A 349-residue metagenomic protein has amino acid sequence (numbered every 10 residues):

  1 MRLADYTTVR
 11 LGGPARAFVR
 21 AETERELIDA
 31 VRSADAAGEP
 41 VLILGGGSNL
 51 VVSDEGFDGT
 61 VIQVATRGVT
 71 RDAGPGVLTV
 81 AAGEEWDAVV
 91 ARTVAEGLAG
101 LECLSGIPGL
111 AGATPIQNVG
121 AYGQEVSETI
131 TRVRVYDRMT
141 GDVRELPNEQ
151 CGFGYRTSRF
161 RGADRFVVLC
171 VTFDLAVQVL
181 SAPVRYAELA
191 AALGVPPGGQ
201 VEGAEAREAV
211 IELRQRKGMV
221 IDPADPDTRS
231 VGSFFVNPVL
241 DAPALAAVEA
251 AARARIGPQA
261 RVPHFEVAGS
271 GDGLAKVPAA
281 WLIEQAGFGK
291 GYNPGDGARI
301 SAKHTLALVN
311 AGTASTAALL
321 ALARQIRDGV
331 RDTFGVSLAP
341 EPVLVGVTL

Functional and structural regions predicted by a protein language model:
R2-T140, R144: Anion-binding (especially nucleotide phosphate/pyrophosphate-binding) glycine-rich loop and adjoining beta-alpha core
A4-T8, V143-A317, T333-L349: Phosphate/pyrophosphate- and phosphate-bearing ligand-binding catalytic cores of soluble enzymes
